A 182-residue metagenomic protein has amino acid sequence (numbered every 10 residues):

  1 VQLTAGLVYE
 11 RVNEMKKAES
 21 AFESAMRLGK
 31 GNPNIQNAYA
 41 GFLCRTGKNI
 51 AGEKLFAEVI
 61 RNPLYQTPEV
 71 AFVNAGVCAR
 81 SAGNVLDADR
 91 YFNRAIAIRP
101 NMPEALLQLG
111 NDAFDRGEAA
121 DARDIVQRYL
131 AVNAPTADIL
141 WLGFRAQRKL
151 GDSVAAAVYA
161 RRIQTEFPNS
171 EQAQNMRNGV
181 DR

Functional and structural regions predicted by a protein language model:
L3-T4, A38, F72-N74, Q108-L109 (+2 more regions): Canonical tetratricopeptide repeat
R11-V12, R45-T46, C78-A82, D115-R116 (+3 more regions): Register position in tetratricopeptide repeats
L28-G29, N62-L64, I98, A131-N133 (+1 more regions): Structural marker of alpha-solenoid helical repeat scaffolds
N34, T67-V70, E104, D138 (+1 more regions): Start-of-helix register in tetratricopeptide repeats
N133-R182: Terminal, low-structured helical/coil segments at or just beyond the last alpha-helical repeat
